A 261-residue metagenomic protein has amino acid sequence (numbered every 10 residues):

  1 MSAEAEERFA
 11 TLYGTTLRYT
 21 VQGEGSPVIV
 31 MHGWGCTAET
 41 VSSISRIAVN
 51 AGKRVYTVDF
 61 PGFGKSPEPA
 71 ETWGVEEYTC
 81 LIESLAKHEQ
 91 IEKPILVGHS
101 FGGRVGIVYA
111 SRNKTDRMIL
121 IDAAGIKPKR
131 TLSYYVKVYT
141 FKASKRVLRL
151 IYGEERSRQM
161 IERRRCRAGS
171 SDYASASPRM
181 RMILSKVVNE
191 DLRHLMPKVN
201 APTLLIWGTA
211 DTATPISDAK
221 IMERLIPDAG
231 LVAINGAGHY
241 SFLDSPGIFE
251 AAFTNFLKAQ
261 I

Functional and structural regions predicted by a protein language model:
M1-V28, N50-K53, I91-E92, I126 (+1 more regions): Alpha/beta-hydrolase fold catalytic core
L12-Y13, N50, R54, F60-V97 (+1 more regions): Active-site loop/oxyanion-hole signature of alpha/beta-hydrolase fold enzymes
T20-K65: Conserved HGGG/HGGXW glycine-rich cap/lid loop of the alpha/beta-hydrolase fold
R104-S111, T115-L150: Flexible "cap/lid" loop of the alpha/beta hydrolase fold
T131, A143-A201: Conserved alpha/beta-hydrolase catalytic His-Asp/Glu region
V199, L205-W207, D211: Short beta-strand/loop motif that positions the catalytic acidic residue of the alpha/beta-hydrolase fold
E223-Y240: Catalytic histidine neighborhood in serine/cysteine hydrolases with alpha/beta-hydrolase-type architecture
A237-E250: Catalytic histidine-centered segment of alpha/beta-hydrolase-like enzymes
